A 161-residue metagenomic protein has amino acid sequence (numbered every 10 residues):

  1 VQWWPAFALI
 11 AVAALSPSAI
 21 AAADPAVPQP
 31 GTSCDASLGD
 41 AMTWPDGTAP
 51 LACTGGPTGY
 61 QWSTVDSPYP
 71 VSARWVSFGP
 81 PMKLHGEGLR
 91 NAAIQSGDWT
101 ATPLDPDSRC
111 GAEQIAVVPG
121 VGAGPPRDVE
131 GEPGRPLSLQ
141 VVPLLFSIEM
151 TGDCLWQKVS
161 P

Functional and structural regions predicted by a protein language model:
V1-D24: Secretory targeting and sorting signals
L9-A13, P68, P81, D105: A generic structural signal for solvent-exposed, polar alpha-helical segments
A13-L15, P45, N91: Generic detector of ordered secondary-structure context
P17-A19, A49, Q95: Generic detector of short, well-ordered, non-transmembrane alpha-helical segments enriched in hydrophobic residues
A22-R74, P106-P161: Primarily secretory-pathway and cell-envelope proteins
V76-I94: Surface-exposed ligand/attachment interfaces on beta-rich extracellular proteins
G97-A101: A short tyrosine-centered beta-strand micro-motif
